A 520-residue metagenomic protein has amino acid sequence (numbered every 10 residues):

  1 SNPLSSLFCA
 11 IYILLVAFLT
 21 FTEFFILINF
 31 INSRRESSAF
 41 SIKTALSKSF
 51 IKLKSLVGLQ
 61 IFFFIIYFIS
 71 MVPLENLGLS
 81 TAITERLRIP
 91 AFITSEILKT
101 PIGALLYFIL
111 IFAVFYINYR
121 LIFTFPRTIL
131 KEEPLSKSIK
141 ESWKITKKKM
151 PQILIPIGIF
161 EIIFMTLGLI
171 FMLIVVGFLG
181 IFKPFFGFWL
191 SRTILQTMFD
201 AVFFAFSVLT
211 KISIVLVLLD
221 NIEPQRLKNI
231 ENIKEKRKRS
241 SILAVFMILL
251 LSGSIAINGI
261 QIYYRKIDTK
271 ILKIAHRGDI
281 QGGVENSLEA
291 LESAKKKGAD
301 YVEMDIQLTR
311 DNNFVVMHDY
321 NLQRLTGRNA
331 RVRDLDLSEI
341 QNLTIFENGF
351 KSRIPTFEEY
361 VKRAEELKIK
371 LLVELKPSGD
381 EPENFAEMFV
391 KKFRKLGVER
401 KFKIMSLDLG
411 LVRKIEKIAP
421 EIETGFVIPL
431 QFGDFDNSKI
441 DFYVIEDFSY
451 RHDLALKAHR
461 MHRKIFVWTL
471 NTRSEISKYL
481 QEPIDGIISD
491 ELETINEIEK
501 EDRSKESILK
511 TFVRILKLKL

Functional and structural regions predicted by a protein language model:
S1-K273: Hydrophobic alpha-helical membrane segments
I260-D311, V315, Q323, D334: Membrane-interface segments at or immediately adjacent to transmembrane helices that form the boundary between
K270-I274, Y301-E303, K370-L372, K401-K403 (+4 more regions): Structural preference for beta-strand elements that scaffold enzyme active sites
H276, A294, D305, I340 (+8 more regions): Conserved, mostly hydrophobic/aromatic
D279, L308, N321, P377-G379 (+5 more regions): Active-site-proximal loop/turn and secondary-structure-junction residues that shape catalytic pockets, frequently
L288, E292, K296, I354 (+10 more regions): Amphipathic, non-transmembrane alpha-helical secondary structure
H318-E423, I445, H459-M461, R514-K519: Metal-dependent phosphodiesterase/phospholipase catalytic core, i.e., the His/Asp/Glu-rich active-site region
F426-L520: C-terminal active-site rim and adjoining tail of enzyme catalytic domains
